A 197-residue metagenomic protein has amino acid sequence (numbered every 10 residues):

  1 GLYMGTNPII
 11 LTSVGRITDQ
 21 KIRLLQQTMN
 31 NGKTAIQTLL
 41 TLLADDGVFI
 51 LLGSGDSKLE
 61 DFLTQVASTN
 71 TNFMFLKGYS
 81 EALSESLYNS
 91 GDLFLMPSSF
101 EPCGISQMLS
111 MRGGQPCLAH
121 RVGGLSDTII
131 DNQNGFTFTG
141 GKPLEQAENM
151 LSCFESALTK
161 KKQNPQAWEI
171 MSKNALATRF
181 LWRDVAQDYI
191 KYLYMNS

Functional and structural regions predicted by a protein language model:
G1-Y79, Q163: Conserved catalytic-core segment of nucleotide-activated headgroup transferases in glycan assembly
E81-S90, I130, Q146-N149: Short acidic alpha-helix that forms the nucleotide-activated donor recognition element in Leloir-type transferases
N89-F100: Acidic donor-binding loop of glycosyltransferase active sites
E101-G104, M111: Short glycine/acidic-rich beta->alpha loop that forms part of the nucleotide-sugar donor binding site in diverse
G104-Q107, L125: Short glycine/serine-rich donor-binding loops of glycosyltransferases
P116-A119: Short hydrophobic beta-strand element within catalytic cores of glycosyltransferases and related nucleotide-activated
S126-T159, Q166-I170: Change "using UDP/GDP/dTDP sugars" to "using nucleotide sugars
Q163-K191: A charged, aromatic-enriched C-terminal amphipathic alpha-helix characteristic of glycosyltransferases across folds
